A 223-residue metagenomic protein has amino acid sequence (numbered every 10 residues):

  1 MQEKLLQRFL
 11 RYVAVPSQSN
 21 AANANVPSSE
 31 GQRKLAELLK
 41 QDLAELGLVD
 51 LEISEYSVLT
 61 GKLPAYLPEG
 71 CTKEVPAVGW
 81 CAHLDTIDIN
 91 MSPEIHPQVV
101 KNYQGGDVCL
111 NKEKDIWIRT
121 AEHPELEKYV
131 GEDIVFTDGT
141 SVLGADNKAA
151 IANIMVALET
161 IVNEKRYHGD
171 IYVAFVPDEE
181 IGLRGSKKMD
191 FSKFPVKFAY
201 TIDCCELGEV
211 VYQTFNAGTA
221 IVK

Functional and structural regions predicted by a protein language model:
Q2-D133: Acidic/His- and Gly-rich active-site-bordering loop/insert found across diverse amide/peptide-bond hydrolases
G31, P97-N102, F191-P195, G218-I221: Short, low-complexity, polar/charged sequence segments that are solvent-exposed and flexible
T60-K62, T201, K223: Short, well-ordered beta-strand micro-motif
L126-T219: Acidic/histidine-rich catalytic neighborhood of metal-dependent amide-processing enzymes
